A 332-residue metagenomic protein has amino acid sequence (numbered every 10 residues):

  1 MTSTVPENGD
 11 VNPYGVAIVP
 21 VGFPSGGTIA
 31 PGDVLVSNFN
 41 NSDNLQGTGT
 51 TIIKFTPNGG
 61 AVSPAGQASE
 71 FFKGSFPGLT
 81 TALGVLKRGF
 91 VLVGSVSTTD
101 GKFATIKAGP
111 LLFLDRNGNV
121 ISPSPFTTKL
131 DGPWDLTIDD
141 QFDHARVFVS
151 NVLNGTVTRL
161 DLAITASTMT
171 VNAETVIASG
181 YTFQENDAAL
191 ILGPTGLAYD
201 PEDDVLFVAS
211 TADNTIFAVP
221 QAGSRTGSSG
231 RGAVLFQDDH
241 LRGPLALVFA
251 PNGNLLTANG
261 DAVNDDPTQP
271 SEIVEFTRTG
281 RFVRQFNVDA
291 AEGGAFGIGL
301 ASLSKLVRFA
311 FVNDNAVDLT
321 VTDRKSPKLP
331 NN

Functional and structural regions predicted by a protein language model:
M1-P6, A61-G74, N119-F126, T175-A188 (+2 more regions): A short beta-strand motif characteristic of beta-propeller blades
V5-P31, G47-G49, K73-V91, V96-T98 (+6 more regions): Beta-rich, blade/repeat-based domains predominating in secreted/periplasmic proteins but also intracellular
S25-P31, N38-G66: Beta-propeller domains
F39-N41, S95-T98, I106, R116 (+12 more regions): Short loop/turn segments immediately following the C-termini of beta-strands
T50-I53, G109-L112, G155-T158, N214-A218 (+2 more regions): A short loop-to-beta-strand structural motif that recurs across blades of beta-propeller domains
F55-V62, L160-T170, V219-G227, R278-G280 (+1 more regions): Short loop/turn segments immediately following beta-strands, especially the blade-tip and inter-blade linker loops
T211, T215, F236-A291: Loop/turn-rich, solvent-exposed surfaces of beta-rich toroidal or solenoidal domains
G293-N332: Blade-level signature of beta-propeller repeat domains, shared across WD40, Kelch, NHL, RCC1 and BNR/Asp-box propellers
